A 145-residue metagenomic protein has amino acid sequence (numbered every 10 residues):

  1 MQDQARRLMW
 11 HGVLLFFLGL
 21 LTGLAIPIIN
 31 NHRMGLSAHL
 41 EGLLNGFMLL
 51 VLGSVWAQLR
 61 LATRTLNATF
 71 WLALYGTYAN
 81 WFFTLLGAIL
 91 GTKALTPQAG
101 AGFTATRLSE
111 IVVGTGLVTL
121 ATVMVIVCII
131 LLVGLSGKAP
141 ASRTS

Functional and structural regions predicted by a protein language model:
M1-R7, A25-M34, V51-W71, I89-Q98 (+1 more regions): Juxtamembrane membrane-water interface segments of multi-pass membrane proteins, especially cytoplasmic-side
L8-A25, L36-W56, W71-I89, L117-L132: Hydrophobic cores of alpha-helical transmembrane segments in multi-pass integral membrane proteins
L21, P27, F47, T65 (+1 more regions): Membrane-embedded alpha-helical bundles that constitute the cytochrome b-like, heme-associated redox core of multi-pass
A94-V112: Short, membrane-exposed interhelical loops at transmembrane-helix boundaries
